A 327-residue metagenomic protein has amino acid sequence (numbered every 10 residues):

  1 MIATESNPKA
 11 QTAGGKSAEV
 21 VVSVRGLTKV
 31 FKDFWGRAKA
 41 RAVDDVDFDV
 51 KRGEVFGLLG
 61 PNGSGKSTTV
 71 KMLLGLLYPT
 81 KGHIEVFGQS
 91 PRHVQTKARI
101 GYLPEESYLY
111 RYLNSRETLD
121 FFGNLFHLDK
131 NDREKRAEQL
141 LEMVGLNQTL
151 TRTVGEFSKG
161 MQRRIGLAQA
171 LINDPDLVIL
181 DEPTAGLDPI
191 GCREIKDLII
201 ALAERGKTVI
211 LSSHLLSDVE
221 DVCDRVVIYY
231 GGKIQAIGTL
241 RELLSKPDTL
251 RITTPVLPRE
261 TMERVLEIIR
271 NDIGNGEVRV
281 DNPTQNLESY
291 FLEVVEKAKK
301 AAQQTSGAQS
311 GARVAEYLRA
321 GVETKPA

Functional and structural regions predicted by a protein language model:
P61-G65: Walker A (P-loop) phosphate-binding loop of ABC-type ATPase nucleotide-binding domains
G82-T96: Conserved ABC transporter NBD signature motif
D120, N124, D132-T149: Conserved ABC ATPase "signature" region
D174: Conserved catalytic motifs of ABC-family nucleotide-binding domains
V178-E182: Catalytic Walker B motif of ABC-type/P-loop ATPase nucleotide-binding domains
E194-T284: ABC transporter nucleotide-binding domain
